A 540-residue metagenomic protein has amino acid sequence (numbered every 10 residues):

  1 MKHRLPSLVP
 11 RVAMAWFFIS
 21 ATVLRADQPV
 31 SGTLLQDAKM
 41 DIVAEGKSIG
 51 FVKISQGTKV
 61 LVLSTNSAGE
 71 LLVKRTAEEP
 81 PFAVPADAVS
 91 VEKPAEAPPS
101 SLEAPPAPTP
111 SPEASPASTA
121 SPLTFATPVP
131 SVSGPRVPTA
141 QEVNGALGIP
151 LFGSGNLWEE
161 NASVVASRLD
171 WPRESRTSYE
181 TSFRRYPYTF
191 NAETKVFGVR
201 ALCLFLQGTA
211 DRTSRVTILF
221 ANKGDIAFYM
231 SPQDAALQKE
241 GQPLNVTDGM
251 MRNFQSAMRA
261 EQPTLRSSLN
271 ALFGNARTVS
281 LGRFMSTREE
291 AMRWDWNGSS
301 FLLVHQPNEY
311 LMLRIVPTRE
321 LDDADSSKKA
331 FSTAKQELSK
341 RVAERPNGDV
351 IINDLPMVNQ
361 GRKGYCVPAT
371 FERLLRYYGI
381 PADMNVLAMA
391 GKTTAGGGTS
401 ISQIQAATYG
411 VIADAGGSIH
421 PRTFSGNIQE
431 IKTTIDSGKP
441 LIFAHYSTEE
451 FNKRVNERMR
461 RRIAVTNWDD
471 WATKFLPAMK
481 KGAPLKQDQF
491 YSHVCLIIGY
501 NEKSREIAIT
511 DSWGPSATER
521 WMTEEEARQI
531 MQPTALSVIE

Functional and structural regions predicted by a protein language model:
P10-A21: Bacterial N-terminal signal peptides
D27-G69, P108-S111: Beta-loop motif signature
L71-T76, I507-D511: SH3/SH3-like beta-barrel fold
K74-S121: Boundary regions of SH3-family modules and the immediately adjacent low-complexity/disordered segments in eukaryotic
T124-R185, E193, L281, R288-N297 (+2 more regions): Active-site-adjacent structural segments surrounding the nucleophilic cysteine of cysteine proteases and isopeptidases
E174-S175, Y179-M285: Long, charged/polar, surface-exposed segments that mediate recognition or autoinhibition
R314-N347, R462, D469-V494, I498-E540: Noncatalytic regulatory segments and standalone regulatory/sensor domains
T399-V494, I498-E502: Predominantly the structural core of cysteine protease catalytic domains
